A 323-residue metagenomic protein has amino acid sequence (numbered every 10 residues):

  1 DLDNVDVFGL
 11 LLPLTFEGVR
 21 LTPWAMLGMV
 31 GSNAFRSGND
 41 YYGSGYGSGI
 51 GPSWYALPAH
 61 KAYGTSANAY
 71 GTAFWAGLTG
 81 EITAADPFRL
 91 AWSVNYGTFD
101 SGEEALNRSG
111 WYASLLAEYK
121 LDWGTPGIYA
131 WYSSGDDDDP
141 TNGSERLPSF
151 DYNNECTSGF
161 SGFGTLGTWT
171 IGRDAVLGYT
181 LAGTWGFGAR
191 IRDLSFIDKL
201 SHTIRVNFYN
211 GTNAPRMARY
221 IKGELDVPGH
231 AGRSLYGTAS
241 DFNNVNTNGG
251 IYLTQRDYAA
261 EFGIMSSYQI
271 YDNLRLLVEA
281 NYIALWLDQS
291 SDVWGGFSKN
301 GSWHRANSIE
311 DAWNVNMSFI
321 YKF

Functional and structural regions predicted by a protein language model:
D1-G143, F208-N210, I221-T254, Y258-I264 (+1 more regions): Signature for the C-terminal beta-barrel architecture of outer-membrane proteins
E103, P126-G127, D137-P140, K199-I204 (+3 more regions): Extended hydrophobic-aromatic, low-complexity segments
N142-L181, G229-G249: Flexible glycine-rich, low-complexity coil/linker segments exposed to the extracellular/periplasmic environment
G183-R192, K199-P215, S240-N244, Y252 (+1 more regions): C-terminal accessory/binding modules appended to enzymatic or scaffolding proteins
A189, A259-N281, S318-I320: Conserved C-terminal beta-signal and adjacent last beta-strands/turns of outer-membrane beta-barrel proteins
D272-S302: C-terminal beta-signal and adjacent terminal beta-strands/loops of Gram-negative outer-membrane beta-barrel proteins
I309-F323: Outer-membrane beta-barrel "beta-signal"
